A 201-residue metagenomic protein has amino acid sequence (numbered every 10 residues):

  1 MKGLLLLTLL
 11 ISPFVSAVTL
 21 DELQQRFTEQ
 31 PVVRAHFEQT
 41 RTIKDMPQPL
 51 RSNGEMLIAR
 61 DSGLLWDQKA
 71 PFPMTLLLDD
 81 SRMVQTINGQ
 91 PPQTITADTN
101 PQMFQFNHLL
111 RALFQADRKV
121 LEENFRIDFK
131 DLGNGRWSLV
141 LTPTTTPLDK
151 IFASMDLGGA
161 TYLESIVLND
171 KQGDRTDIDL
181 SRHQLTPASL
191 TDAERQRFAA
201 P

Functional and structural regions predicted by a protein language model:
M1, S16-T19: Absolute protein N-terminus
M1-T8: Sec-dependent signal peptide recognition, specifically the positively charged N-region followed immediately by
S12-F14: N-terminal signal peptide c-region/cleavage motif recognized by signal peptidases
V18, E22, E29-D80: N-terminal mature ectodomain segment of secretory-pathway/periplasmic proteins
V18-E22, R26-H36, R41-T42, P49 (+2 more regions): Flexible, processing/modification-adjacent segments and terminal tails in exported/periplasmic/extracellular proteins
F37, L64-Q68, M83-T86, L139-L141 (+1 more regions): Short hydrophobic/aromatic-rich beta-strand segments that constitute the beta-sheet cores of beta-sandwich/beta-barrel
E55-H108, T176, R182: An acidic-aromatic
R118-P201: Gly/Pro-enriched, hydrophobic low-complexity segments that function as extracytoplasmic propeptides/linkers
